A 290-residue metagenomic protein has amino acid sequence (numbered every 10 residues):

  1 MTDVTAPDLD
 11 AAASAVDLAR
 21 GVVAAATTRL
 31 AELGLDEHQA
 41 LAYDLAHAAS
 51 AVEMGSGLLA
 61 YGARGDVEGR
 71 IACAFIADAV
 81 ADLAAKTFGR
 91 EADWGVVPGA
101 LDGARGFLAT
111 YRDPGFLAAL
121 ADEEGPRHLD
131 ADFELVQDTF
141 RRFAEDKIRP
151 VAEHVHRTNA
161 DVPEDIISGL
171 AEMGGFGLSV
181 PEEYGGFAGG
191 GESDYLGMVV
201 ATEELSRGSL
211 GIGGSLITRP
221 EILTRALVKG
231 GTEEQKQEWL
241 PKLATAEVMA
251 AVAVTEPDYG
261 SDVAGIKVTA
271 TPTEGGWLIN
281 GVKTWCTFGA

Functional and structural regions predicted by a protein language model:
T2-L35, A42-A46, A60-A63, G95-I217 (+2 more regions): Amphipathic, small/basic residue-rich leader segments at the start of a protein or domain
A51: Hard-cation-handling environments
G69-T87: Charged, glycine-rich active-site and insertion segments that engage polyanionic ligands
A72, I166, G197-A201, R219-L223 (+3 more regions): Generic hydrophobic, aliphatic-rich segments that mediate packing or membrane embedding
L83-L101: Extended amphipathic alpha-helical segments with heptad-repeat/coiled-coil character used for oligomerization, fusion
H128-A131, F187, G230-A290: Glycine-rich, Trp-frequent "lid" loop and neighboring beta-strands that shape and gate the flavin cofactor pocket
G213-E234, G260: N-terminal glycine-rich flavin-associated loop
